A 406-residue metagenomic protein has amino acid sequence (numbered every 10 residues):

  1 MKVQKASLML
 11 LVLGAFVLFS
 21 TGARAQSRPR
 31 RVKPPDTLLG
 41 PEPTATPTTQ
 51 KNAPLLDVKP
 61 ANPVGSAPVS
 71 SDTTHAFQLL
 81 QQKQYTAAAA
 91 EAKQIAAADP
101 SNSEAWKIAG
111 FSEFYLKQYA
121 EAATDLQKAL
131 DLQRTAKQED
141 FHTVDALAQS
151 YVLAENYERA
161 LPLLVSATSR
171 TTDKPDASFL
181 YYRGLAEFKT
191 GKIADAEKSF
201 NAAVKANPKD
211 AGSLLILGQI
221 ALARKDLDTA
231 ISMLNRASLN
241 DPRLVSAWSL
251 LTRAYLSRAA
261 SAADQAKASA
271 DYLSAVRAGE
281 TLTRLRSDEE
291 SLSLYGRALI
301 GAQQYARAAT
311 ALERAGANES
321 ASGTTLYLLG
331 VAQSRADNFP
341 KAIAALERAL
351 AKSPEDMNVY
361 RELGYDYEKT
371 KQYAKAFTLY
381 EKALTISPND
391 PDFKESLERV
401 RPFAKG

Functional and structural regions predicted by a protein language model:
A67-Q94, A98, S178, L185 (+1 more regions): Alpha-helical segment of the N-proximal tetratricopeptide repeat
S70, E104, Q138, H142 (+8 more regions): Start-of-helix register in tetratricopeptide repeats
Q81-Q82, Y115-L116, L153-A154, K189-T190 (+6 more regions): Register position in tetratricopeptide repeats
A98, L132-A136, R170-T172, A206 (+5 more regions): Structural marker of alpha-solenoid helical repeat scaffolds
I108, H142-A146, Y182, I216 (+5 more regions): Canonical tetratricopeptide repeat
